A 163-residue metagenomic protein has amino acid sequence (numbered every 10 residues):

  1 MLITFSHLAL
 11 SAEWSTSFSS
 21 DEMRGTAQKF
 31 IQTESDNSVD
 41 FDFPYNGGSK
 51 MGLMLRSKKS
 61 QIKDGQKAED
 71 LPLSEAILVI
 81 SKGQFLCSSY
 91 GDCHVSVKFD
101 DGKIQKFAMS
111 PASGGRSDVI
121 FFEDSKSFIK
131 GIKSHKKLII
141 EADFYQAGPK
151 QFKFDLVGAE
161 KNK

Functional and structural regions predicted by a protein language model:
T4-S6: N-terminal signal peptide c-region/cleavage motif recognized by signal peptidases
L10-K163: A generic "folded-domain core" signal
